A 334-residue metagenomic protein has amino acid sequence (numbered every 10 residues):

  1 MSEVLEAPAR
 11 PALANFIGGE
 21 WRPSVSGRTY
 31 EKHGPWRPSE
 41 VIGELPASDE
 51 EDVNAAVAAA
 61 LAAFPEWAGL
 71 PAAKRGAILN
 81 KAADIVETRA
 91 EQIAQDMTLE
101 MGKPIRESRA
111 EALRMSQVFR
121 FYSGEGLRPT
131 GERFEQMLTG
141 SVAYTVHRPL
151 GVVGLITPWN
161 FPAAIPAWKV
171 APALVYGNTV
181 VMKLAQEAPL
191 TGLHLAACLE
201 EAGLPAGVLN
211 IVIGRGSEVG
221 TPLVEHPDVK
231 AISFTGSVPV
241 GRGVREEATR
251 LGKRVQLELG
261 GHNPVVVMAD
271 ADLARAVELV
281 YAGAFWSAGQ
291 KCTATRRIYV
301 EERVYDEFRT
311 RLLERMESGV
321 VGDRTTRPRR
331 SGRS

Functional and structural regions predicted by a protein language model:
M1-E44, A77, G131-I156, Q256-L259: Terminal low-complexity tails and localization/encapsulation signals of metabolic enzymes
G19, S39, R75, M97 (+7 more regions): Residue-level signal for inorganic ion chemistry
P38-P129, G140: Glycine-rich loop-to-alpha-helix module at the N-terminal edge of alpha/beta enzyme cores
I42-S48, A63-G69, L155, V265-M268 (+2 more regions): Short, well-ordered beta-strand elements within core beta-sheets of diverse protein domains
F64, A68, A83-A90, A94 (+11 more regions): Structural signal for hydrophobic packing residues in well-ordered secondary-structure cores of soluble enzyme domains
G131-R275: Rossmann-like NAD(P) dinucleotide-binding subdomain of oxidoreductase/dehydrogenase enzymes
A231, P239-S334: ALDH superfamily catalytic-core signature
